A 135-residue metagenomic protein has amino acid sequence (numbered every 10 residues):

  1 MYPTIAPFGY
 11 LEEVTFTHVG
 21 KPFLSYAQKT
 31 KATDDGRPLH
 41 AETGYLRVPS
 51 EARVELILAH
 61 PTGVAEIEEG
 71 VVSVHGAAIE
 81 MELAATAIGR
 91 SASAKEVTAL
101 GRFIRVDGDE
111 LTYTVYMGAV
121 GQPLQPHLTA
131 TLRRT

Functional and structural regions predicted by a protein language model:
M1-T135: Hydrophobic small-molecule pocket/channel-lining residues, especially in calycin-type beta-barrels
